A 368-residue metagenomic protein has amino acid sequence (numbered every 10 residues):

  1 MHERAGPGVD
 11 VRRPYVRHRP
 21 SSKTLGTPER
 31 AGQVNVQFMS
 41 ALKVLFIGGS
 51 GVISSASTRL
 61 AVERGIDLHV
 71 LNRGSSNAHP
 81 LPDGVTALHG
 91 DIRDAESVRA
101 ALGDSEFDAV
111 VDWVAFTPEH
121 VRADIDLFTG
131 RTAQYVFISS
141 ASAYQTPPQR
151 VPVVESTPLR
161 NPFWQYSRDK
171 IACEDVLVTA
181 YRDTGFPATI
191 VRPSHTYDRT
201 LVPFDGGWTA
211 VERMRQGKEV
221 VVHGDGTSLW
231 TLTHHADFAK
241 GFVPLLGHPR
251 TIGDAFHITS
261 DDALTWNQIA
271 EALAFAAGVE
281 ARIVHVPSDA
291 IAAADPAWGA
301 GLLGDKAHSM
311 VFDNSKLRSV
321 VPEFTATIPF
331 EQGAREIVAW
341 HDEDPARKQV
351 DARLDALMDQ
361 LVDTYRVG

Functional and structural regions predicted by a protein language model:
V44-R64: N-terminal Rossmann NAD(P)H-binding glycine-rich loop of SDR-like oxidoreductase domains
L71-S75, I92: N-terminal Rossmann-fold cofactor-binding loop
D83-D94, A115: Rossmann-fold cofactor-recognition segment
G103-P152, R168-V176: NAD(P)-cofactor binding segment of oxidoreductase domains
F163-I190: Active-site Tyr-X1-5-Lys
T189-W208: Flexible, glycine-rich beta-alpha linker
F204-A210, H223-L246, G253-D254, Q268: Substrate-positioning beta->alpha
P244-L303, N314, S319, E336 (+2 more regions): Mid/C-terminal beta-alpha module of Rossmann-like enzyme folds, strongest in SDR-family dehydrogenases/epimerases
